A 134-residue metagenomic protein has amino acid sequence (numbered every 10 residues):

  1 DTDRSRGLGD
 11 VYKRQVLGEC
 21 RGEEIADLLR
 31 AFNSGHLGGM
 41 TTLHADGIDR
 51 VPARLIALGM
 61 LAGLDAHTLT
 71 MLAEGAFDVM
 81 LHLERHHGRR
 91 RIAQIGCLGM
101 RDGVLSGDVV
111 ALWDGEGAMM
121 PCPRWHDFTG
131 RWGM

Functional and structural regions predicted by a protein language model:
D1-Y12: Single conserved hydrophobic/aromatic residue that forms the stacking wall/gate of nucleotide- or nucleobase-binding
D3-S5, A53, L81-E84, P123 (+1 more regions): Short, intrinsically disordered low-complexity segments
R14-H87, A93-M100: Conserved P-loop NTPase nucleotide-binding/switch module
G88-M134: NTP-binding/hydrolysis catalytic cores, primarily Walker-type P-loop NTPases
